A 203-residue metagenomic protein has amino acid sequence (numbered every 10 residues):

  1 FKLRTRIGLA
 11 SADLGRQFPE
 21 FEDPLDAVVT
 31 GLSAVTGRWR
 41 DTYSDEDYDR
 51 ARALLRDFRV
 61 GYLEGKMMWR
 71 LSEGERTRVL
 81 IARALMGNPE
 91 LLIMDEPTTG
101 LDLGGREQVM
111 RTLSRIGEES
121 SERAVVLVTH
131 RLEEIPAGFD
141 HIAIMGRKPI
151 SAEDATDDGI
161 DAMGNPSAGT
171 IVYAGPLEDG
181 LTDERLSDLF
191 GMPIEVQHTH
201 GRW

Functional and structural regions predicted by a protein language model:
A12-R70: ABC-family P-loop ATPase nucleotide-binding domains
I81: Hydrophobic anchor residue at the start of the ABC signature
N88: Conserved catalytic motifs of ABC-family nucleotide-binding domains
L92-D95: Catalytic Walker B motif of ABC-type/P-loop ATPase nucleotide-binding domains
T98-T99: Short loop immediately C-terminal to the Walker-B catalytic DE motif in ABC-type ATPase nucleotide-binding domains
E107-S121: Helical segment within the ABC ATPase nucleotide-binding domain
T129-H130: H-loop/switch region of ABC-family ATPase nucleotide-binding domains
